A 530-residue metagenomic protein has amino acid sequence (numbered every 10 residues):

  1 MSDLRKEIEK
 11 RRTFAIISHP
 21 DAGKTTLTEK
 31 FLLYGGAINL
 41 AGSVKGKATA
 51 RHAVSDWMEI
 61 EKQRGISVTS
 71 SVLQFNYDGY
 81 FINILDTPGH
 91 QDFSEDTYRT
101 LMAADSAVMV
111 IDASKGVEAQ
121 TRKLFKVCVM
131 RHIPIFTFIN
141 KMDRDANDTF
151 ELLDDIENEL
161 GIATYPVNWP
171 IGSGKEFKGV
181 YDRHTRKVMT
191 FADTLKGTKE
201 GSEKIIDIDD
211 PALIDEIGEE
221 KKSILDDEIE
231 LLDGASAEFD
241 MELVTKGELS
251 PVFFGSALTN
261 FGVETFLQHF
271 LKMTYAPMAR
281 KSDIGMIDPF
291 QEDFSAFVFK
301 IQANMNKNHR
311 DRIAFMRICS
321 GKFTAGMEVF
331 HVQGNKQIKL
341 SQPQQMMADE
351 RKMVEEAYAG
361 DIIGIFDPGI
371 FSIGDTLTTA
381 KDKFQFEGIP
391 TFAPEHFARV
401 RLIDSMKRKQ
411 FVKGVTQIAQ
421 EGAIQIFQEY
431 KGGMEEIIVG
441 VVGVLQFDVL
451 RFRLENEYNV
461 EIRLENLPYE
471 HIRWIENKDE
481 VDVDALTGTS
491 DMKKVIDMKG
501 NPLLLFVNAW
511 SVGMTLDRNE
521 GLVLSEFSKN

Functional and structural regions predicted by a protein language model:
M1-N530: Structural and coupling elements of P-loop NTPases
